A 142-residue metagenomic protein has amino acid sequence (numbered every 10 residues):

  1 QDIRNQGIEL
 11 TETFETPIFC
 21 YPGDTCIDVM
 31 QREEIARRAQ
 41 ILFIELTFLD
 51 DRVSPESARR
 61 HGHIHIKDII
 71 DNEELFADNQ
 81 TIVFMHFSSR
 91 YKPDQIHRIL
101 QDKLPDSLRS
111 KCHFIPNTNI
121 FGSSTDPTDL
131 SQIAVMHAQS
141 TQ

Functional and structural regions predicted by a protein language model:
Q1-F84, D94-K103, S124-Q142: Metal-dependent phosphodiesterase/nuclease catalytic metal-binding core
R38, S107-S110: Short, structured coil segments at secondary-structure junctions
F48, S88-S89, T118: Active-site-proximal loop/turn and secondary-structure-junction residues that shape catalytic pockets, frequently
R90-K92, F121-G122: Short, active-site-adjacent cap segments at secondary-structure transitions
R109-I120: Canonical P-loop GTPase G-domain recognition
